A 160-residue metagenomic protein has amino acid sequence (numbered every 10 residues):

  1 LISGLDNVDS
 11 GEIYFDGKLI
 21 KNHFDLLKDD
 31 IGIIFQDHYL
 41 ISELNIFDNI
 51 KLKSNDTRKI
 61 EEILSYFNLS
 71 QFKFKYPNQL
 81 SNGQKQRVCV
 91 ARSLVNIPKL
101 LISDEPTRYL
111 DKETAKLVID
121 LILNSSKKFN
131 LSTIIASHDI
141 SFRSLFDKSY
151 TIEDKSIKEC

Functional and structural regions predicted by a protein language model:
S3: Helix-to-loop junction immediately C-terminal to a conserved catalytic motif
L19-G32: ABC ATPase NBD coupling module
T57-F72: Conserved ABC ATPase "signature" region
Y76-L80, Q84: Conserved ABC ATPase signature
V90, A136: Hydrophobic anchor residue at the start of the ABC signature
V95-K99: A short, proline-enriched helix->beta-strand linker immediately N-terminal to the Walker B motif in ABC-type P-loop
L101-D104: Catalytic Walker B motif of ABC-type/P-loop ATPase nucleotide-binding domains
